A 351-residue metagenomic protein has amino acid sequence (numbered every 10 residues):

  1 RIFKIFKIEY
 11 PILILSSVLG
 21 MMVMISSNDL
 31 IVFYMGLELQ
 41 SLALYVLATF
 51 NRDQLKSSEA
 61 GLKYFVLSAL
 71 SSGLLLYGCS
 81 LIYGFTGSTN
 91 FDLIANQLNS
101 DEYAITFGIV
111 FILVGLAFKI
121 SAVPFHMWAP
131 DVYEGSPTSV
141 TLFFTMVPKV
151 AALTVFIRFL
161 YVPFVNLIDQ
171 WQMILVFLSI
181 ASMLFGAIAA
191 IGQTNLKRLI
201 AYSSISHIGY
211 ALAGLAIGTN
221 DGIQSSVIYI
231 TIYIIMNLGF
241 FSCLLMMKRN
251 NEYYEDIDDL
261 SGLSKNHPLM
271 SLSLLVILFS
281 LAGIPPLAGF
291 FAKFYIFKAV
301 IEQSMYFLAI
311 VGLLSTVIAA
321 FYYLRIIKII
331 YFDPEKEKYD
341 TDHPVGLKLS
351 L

Functional and structural regions predicted by a protein language model:
R1-L351: Alpha-helical transmembrane segments of multi-pass membrane proteins predominantly involved in bioenergetics
